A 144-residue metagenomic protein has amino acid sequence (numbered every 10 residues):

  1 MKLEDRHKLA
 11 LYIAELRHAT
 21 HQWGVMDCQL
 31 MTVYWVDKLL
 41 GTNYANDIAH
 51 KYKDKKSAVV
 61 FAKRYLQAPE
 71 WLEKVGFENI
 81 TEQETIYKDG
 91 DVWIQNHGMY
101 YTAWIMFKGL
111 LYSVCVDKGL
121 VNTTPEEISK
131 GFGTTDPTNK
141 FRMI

Functional and structural regions predicted by a protein language model:
M1-Q67: N-terminal capping segments
L30, L40, I94, N139-R142: Low-complexity, compositionally biased segments
D54-E126: ...with weaker cross-activation on analogous glycine-rich loops/strands in unrelated enzymes
N122-I144: Glycine- and charge-enriched low-complexity intrinsically disordered segments
